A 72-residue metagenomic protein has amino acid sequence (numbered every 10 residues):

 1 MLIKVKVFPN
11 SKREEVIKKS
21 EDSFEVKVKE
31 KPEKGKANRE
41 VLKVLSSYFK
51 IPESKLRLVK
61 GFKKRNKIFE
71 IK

Functional and structural regions predicted by a protein language model:
M1-L2, K72: Absolute protein N-terminus
K4, K12: Active-site-proximal or metal-binding-adjacent scaffold patches in catalytic folds
K6-F8, D22-F49: Compact, glycine-rich, soluble single-domain proteins
P9-S11, F62: A generic beta-sheet turn/junction motif
V16-I17: A structural signal for short hydrophobic beta-strand segments in well-ordered beta-sheet cores
K34, E40-K72: C-terminal structural segments of small proteins and small subunits
